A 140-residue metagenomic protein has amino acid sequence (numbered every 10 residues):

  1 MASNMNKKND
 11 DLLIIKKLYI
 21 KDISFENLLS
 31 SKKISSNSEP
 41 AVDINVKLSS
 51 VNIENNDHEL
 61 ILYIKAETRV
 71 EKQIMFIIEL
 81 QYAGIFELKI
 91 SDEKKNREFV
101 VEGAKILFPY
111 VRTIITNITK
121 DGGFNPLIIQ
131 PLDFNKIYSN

Functional and structural regions predicted by a protein language model:
M1-N140: N-terminal intrinsically disordered, cationic/polar leader segments that include organellar targeting peptides
